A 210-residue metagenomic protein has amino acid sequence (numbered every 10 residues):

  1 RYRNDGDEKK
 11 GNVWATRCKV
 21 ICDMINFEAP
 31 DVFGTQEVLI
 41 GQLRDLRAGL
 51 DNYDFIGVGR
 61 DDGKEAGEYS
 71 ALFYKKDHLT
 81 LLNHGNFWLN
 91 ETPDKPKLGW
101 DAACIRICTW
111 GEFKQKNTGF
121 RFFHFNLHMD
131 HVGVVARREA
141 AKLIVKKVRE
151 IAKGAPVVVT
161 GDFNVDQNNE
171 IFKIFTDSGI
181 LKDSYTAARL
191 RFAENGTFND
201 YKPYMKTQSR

Functional and structural regions predicted by a protein language model:
R1-W14: Mobile, glycine- and charge-enriched loop segments and immediately flanking short secondary-structure elements within
D5, V132-V135: A generic structural signal for short coil/turn motifs at secondary-structure boundaries
N12, V135-R149: Alpha-helical scaffold elements lining the catalytic groove of polysaccharide deacetylases
W14, V32-F125, M129: Structured beta-strand-rich core segments of catalytic domains in phosphoester-bond hydrolases
I21-L46, F73, G111, F123-L127 (+2 more regions): Active-site beta-strand/loop signature of hydrolases that rely on acidic residues for catalysis
D45, E68, V135-E139, E170: Generic recognition of short, well-ordered alpha-helical segments
R47-L50, E139-A140, F172-T176: Short, glycine/charged-enriched secondary-structure capping and boundary segments
I56-K75, N90-P96, W100-I105, G154 (+1 more regions): Active site of divalent-metal-dependent phosphoester/diester hydrolases
